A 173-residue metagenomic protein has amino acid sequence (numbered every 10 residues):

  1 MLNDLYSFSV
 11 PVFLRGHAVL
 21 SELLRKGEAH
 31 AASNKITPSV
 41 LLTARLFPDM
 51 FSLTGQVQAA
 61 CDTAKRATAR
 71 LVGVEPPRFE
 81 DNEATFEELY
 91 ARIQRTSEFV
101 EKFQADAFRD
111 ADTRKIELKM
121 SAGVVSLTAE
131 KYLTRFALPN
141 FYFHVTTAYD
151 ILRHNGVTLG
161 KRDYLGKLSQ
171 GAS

Functional and structural regions predicted by a protein language model:
L2-R15, T37-A60, E80-L89, S121-N140 (+1 more regions): Alpha-helical scaffold segments that form or flank carboxylate-/histidine-based iron centers
H17, S21-E28, K65-T68, Q94-E101 (+2 more regions): Structural signal for well-ordered, non-membrane alpha-helices
K26-K35, F103-D110, H154-L159: Surface-exposed helix-capping loop/turn segments at secondary-structure junctions
E28-P48, A111-L118: Short secondary-structure junction/hinge motifs that connect adjacent elements
D49-P76, T96-F103: Conserved alpha-helical segments that form or flank metal/cofactor-binding pockets of metalloenzymes
G73-T85, H154-G160: Long amphipathic alpha-helical coiled-coil segments
D81-L152: Acidic/histidine-rich alpha-helical segments that form the ligand environment of transition-metal centers
N155-S173: Extended, aromatic/histidine-rich regions of cofactor-dependent oxidoreductases associated with respiratory
